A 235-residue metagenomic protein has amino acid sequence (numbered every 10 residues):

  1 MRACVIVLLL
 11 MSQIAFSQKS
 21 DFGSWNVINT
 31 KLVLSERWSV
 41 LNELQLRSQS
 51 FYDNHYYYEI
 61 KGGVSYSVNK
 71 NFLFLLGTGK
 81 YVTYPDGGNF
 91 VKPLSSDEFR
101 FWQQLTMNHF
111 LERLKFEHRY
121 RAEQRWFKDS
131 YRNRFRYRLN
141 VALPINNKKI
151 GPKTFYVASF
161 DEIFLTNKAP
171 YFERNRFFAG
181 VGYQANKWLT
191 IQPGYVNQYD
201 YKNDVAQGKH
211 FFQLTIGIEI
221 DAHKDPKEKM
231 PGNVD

Functional and structural regions predicted by a protein language model:
Q18-G77, Y81-Y84: Start-of-domain marker
S20, L34-R37, N71, F110-K115 (+3 more regions): Short loop/turn motifs that connect adjacent beta-strands in outer-membrane beta-barrel proteins
F22-S24, Y56-Y58, D97-F101, Y131-Y137 (+2 more regions): Residues that define the transmembrane beta-barrel architecture of outer-membrane proteins
V27, S39-Q45, L73-G79, T106 (+4 more regions): Transmembrane beta-strands of outer-membrane beta-barrel proteins
I28-L32, G62-Y66, Q103-H109, A122 (+3 more regions): Residues on the lipid-exposed face of transmembrane beta-strands in outer-membrane beta-barrel proteins
Q45-F51, G79-F90, E123-K128, E162-K168 (+2 more regions): Sequence/structural signature of outer-membrane beta-barrel proteins
W102-L105, G208-D235: Outer-membrane beta-barrel "beta-signal"
H109, R113-D200: Outer-membrane beta-barrel transmembrane domain signature
